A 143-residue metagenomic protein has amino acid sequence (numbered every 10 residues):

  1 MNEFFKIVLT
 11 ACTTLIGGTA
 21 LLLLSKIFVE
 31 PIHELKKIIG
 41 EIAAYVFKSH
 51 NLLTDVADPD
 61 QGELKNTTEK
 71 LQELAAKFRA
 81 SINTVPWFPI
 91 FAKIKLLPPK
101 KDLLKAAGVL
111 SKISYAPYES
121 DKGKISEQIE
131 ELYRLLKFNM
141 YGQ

Functional and structural regions predicted by a protein language model:
M1-I27: Membrane-embedded hydrophobic alpha-helical segments
L24-Q143: Conserved non-transmembrane functional hotspots
